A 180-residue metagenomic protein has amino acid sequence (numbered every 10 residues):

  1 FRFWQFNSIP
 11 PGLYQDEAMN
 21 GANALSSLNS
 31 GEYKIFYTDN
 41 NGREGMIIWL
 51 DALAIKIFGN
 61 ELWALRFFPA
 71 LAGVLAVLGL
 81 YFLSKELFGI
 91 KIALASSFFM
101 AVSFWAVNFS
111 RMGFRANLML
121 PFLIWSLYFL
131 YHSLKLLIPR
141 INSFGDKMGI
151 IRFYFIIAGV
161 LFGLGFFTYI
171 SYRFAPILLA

Functional and structural regions predicted by a protein language model:
F1-A180: Membrane-integral, polyisoprenol-dependent glycosyltransferases of the GT-C/oligosaccharyltransferase superfamily
